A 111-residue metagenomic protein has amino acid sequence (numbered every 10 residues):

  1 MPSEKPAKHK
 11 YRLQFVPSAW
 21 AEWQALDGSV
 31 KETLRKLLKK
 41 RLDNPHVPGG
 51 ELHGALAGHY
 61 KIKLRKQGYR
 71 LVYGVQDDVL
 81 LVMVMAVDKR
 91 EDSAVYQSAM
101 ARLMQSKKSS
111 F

Functional and structural regions predicted by a protein language model:
M1-P6, K10-R12, K66-R70, G74-F111: Enriched for short, Lys/Arg-rich terminal
M1-S3, T33-K36, Y60-R65: Phosphate-binding glycine-rich loops and adjacent basic patches that engage nucleotide phosphates, nucleic-acid
Q14-P48: N-terminal first-folded block
S18, A57, K89: Residues that form or immediately flank small-molecule/cofactor binding pockets and catalytic motifs
W20, K61-K63, R70: A general secondary-structure boundary signal
L26, V30, K63-L64, E91: Short coil/turn residues that cap or connect secondary-structure elements
V30, L34, L38, P48 (+3 more regions): Amphipathic alpha-helical interface surfaces
K39-L64: A short, surface-exposed loop/turn module that caps and links secondary-structure elements
